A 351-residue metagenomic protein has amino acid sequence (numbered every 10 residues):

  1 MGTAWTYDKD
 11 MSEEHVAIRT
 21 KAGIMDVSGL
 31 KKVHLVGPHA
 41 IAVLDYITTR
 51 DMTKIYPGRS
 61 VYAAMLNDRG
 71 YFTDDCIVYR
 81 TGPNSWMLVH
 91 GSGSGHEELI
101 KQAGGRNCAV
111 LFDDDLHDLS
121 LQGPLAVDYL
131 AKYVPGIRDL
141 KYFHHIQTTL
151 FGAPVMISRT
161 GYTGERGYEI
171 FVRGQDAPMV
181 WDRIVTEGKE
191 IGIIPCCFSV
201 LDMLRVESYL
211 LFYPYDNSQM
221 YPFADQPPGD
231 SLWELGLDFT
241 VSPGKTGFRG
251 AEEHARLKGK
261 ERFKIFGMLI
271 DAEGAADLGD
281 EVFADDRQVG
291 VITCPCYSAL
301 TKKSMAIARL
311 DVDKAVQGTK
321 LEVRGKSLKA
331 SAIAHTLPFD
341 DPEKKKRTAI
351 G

Functional and structural regions predicted by a protein language model:
M1-A63, Y71: Acidic, proline/glycine-enriched N-terminal capping motif
T3-T6, Y79-G351: Conserved, structured C-terminal
E14, G29, H39-L44, V61 (+5 more regions): Generic hydrophobic, aliphatic-rich segments that mediate packing or membrane embedding
I24, K54-Y56, M65-Y71, I77-G82 (+2 more regions): Short, charge-rich binding segments
D26, D75, E169: Acidic active-site catalytic centers that drive phospho-/nucleotidyl reactions and related ester hydrolyses
P38-F72, P124-A153: Internal amphipathic helical hairpin motif
